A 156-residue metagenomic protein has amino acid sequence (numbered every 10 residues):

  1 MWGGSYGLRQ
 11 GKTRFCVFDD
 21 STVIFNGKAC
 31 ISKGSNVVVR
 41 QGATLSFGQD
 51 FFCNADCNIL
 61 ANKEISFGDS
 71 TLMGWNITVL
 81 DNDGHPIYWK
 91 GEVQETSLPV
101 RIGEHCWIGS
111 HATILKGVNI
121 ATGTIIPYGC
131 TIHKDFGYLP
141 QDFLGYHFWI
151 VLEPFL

Functional and structural regions predicted by a protein language model:
M1-L80, G103-H105, A112-I114, T122 (+2 more regions): Domain-scale signature associated with acetyltransferase and cell-envelope carbohydrate enzymes
D56, S97-P99, G117: Short basic coil micro-motifs at the edges of alpha-helical modules that engage polyanionic partners
Y88-W89: A short acidic, helix-capping loop that chelates divalent metal ions and anchors anionic groups
E92-G103: Glycine-rich NAD(P)-binding loop of Rossmann-like domains
R101, N119, Y128-G129, H133-K134: Active-site/ligand-binding-proximal alpha/beta "capping" segment
